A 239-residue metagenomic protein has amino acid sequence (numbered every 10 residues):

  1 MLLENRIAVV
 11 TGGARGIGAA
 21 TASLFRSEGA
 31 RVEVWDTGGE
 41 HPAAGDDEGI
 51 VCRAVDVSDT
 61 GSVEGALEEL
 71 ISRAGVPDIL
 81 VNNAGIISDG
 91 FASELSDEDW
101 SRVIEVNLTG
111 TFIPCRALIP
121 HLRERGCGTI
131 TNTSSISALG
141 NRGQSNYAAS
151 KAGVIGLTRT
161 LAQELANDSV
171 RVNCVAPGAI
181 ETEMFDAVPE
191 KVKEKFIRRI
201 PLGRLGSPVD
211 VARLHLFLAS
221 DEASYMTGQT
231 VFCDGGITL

Functional and structural regions predicted by a protein language model:
R6, V76-P77, L122-S134, R142 (+2 more regions): Active-site loop of short-chain dehydrogenase/reductase
A14-R15: Conserved glycine-rich cofactor-binding loop
F91-A92, S96-I104, F185, F196: Substrate-binding pocket helix/loop in short-chain dehydrogenase/reductase
L95, I136-S137, N141-A149, T160: Active-site loop-to-helix junction immediately N-terminal to the catalytic Tyr of the SDR YXXXK motif in Rossmann-fold
C115, S150, T158: Active-site helix of classical SDR
P120, Q163-N167, S224: Alpha-helical segment proximal to the catalytic Tyr-Lys
C174, I197-E222, M226, G235: C-terminal helical subdomain
